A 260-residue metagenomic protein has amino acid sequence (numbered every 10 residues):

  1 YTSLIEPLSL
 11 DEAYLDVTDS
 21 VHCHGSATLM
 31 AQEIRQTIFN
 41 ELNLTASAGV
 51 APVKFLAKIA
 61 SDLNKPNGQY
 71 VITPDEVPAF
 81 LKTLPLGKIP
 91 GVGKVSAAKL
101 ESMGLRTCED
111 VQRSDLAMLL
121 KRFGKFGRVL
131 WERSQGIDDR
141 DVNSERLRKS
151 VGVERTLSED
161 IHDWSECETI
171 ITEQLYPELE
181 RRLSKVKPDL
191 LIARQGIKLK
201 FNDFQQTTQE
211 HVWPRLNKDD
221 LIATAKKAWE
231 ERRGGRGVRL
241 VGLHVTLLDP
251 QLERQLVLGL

Functional and structural regions predicted by a protein language model:
Y1-S158: Nucleic-acid-contacting surfaces of polymerase cores and analogous helical-repeat interfaces
D19-V21, P52-A57, K200-F204, T246-Q251: Short, internal active-site loops enriched in acidic
K88, E101-L240, L248-E253: DNA-contacting surface of Y-family translesion DNA polymerases
E253-L260: Short acidic, low-complexity intrinsically disordered linear motifs used for protein-protein interactions
